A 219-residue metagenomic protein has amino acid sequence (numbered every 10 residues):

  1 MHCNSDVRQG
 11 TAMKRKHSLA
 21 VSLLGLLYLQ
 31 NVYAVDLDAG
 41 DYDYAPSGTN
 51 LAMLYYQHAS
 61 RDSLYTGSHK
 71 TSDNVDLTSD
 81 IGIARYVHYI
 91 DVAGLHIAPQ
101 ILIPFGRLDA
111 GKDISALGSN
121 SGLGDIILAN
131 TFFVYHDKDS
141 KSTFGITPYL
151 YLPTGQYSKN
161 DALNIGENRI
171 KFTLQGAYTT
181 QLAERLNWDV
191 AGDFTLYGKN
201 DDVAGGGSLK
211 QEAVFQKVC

Functional and structural regions predicted by a protein language model:
D6-A20: Bacterial N-terminal signal peptides that target proteins for export
T11, V32-V35: Glycine-centered recognition micro-motifs in short, flexible terminal segments and loops
V21-S22, V32: Cleavable N-terminal signal peptides
A34-L152, F172-L186, V190-Y197, G207-C219: Transmembrane beta-barrel domains of Gram-negative outer membranes and organellar outer membranes
Y157-G166, G198-G207: Surface-exposed cleft-lining segments at the edges of enzyme active sites
R169: Acidic, His- and aromatic-enriched active-site or binding-groove loops in soluble protein domains that engage sugars
